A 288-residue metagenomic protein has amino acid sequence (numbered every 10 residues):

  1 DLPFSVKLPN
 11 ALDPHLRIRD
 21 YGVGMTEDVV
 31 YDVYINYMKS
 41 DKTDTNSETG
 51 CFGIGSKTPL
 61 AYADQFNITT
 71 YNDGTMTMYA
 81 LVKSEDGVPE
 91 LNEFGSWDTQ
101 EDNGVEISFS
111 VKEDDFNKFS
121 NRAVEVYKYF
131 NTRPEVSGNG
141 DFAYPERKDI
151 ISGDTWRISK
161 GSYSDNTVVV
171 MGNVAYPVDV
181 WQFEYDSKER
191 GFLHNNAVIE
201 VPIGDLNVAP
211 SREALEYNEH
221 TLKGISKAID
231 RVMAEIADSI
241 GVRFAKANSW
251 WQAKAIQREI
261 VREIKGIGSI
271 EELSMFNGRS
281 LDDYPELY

Functional and structural regions predicted by a protein language model:
D1-D44: Conserved beta-strand-loop-beta-strand hairpin that lines the nucleotide-binding pocket of ATP/GTP-utilizing enzymes
V6-P9, E48, W97-T99, R190: Replace "in large, NTP-powered and nucleic-acid-processing enzymes" with "in large, NTP-powered factors and other
L12, G24-Y31, F52-G53, K57 (+3 more regions): Conserved structured core elements
Y21-G22, F109-D115, N207, A214: A generic structural motif
T45-D154: GHKL-type ATPase core
L91-F94, N117-A234, A255-Y288: GHKL/Histidine-kinase-like ATPase module
D230-F244: Flexible helix-coil linker/hinge segments at domain or subdomain boundaries
K246-Q257: Intrinsically disordered, low-complexity terminal/linker regions enriched in Pro/Ser/Gly and acidic residues
